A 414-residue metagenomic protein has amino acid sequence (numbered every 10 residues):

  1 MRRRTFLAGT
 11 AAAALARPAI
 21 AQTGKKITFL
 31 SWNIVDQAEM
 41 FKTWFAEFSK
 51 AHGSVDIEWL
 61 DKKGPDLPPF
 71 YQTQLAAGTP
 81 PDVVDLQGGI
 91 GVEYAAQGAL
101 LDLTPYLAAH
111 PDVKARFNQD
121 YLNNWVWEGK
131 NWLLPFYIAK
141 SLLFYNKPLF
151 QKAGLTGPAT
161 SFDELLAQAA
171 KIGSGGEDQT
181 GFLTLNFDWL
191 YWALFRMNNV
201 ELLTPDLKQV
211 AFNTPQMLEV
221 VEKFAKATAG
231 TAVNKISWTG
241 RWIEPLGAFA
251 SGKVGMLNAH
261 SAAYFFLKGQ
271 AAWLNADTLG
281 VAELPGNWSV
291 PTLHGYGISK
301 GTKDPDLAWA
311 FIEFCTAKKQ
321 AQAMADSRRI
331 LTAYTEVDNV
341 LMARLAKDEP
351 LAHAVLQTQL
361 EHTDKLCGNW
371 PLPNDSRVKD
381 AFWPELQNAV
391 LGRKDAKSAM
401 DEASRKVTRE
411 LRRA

Functional and structural regions predicted by a protein language model:
T5-A21: N-terminal export signals
W32, L190-A193, E222-L307: Extracytoplasmic/periplasmic substrate-binding proteins
W44-F117, P148-T160, A248-M256, W273 (+1 more regions): Extracytoplasmic "Venus flytrap"/periplasmic binding protein-like
G88-K140, L166, A276-L279, R344-L345 (+2 more regions): Hinge/lid segment of periplasmic solute-binding proteins
V92, A108, S261-L274, G286-A381: C-terminal lobe and pocket-closing loops of periplasmic/extracytoplasmic Venus-flytrap solute-binding proteins
T104-F117, G176, G181-F182, V200-E219 (+4 more regions): Short, solvent-exposed loop/beta-turn-alpha elements that line the ligand-binding surface or hinge of extracytoplasmic
Q151, E361-A414: Conserved C-terminal helix/tail region of periplasmic/extracytoplasmic solute-binding proteins
A169-G173, K208-W238: Glycine-centered hinge/linker elements that transmit conformational signals in sensory and ligand-binding systems
